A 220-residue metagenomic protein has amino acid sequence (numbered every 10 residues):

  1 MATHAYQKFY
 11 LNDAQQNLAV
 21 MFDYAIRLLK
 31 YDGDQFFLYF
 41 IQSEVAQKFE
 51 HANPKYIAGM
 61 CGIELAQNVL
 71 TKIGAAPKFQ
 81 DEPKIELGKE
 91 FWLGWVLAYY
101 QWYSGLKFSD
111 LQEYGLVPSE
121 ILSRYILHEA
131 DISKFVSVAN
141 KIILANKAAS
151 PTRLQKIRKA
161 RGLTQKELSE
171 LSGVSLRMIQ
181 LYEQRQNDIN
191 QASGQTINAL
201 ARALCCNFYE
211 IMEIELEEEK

Functional and structural regions predicted by a protein language model:
L11-N68: N-terminal interaction modules that seed assembly of large macromolecular complexes
I26, R158, S169, A201: The alpha-helix within a helix-turn-helix
A66-G74, G194-E210: DNA major-groove recognition helix of helix-turn-helix/homeodomain DNA-binding modules
A139-G162: A short, Lys/Arg-rich alpha-helix, primarily the initiator
L154, L168-S169, I179-Y182, I211: Conserved hydrophobic/aromatic packing and binding residues within compact polymer-binding modules
V174-N190: Recognition helix of helix-turn-helix/homeodomain-like DNA-binding domains that insert into the DNA major groove
E183-Q186, S193, L204, E215: DNA major-groove recognition helix of helix-turn-helix
M212-K220: Short, charged recognition helix plus adjacent turn of helix-turn-helix-like nucleic-acid-binding domains
